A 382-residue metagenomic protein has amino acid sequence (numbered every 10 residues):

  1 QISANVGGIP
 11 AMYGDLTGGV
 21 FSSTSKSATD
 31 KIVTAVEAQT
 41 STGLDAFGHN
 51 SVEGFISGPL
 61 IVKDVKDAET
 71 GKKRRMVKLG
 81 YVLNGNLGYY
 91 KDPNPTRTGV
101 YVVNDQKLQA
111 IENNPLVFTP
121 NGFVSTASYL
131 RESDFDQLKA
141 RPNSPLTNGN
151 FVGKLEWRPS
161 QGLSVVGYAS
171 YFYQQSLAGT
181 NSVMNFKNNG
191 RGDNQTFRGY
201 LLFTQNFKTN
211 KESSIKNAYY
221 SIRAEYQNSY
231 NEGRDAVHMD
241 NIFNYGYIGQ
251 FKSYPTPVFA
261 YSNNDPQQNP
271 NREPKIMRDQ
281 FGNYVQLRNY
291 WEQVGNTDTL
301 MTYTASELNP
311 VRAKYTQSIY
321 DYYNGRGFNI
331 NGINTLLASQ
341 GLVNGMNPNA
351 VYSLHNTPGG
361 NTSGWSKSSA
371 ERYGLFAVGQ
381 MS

Functional and structural regions predicted by a protein language model:
Q1-S125, F135, S144-F151, L163-V165 (+1 more regions): Outer-membrane beta-barrel translocator/receptor signature
N114-S382: Outer-membrane beta-barrel domain signature, strongest for Gram-negative TonB-dependent receptors and also present
